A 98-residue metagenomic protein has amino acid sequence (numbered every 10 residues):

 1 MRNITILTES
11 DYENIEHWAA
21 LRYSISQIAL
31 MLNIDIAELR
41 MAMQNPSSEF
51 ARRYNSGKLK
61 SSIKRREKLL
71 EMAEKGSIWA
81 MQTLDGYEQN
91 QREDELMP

Functional and structural regions predicted by a protein language model:
N3-Y23: Short, amphipathic alpha-helical "recognition" segments used to contact nucleic acids or chromatin
Y12, I25, I63-E67: Residue-level signal for cytosolic alpha-helical hairpin/rod architecture
A29: The alpha-helix within a helix-turn-helix
E38, E49, Y87-Q91: A short structural micro-motif
R40-K58: Short, solvent-exposed alpha-helical "recognition" segments
L59-P98: Amphipathic alpha-helical protein-protein interaction segments
